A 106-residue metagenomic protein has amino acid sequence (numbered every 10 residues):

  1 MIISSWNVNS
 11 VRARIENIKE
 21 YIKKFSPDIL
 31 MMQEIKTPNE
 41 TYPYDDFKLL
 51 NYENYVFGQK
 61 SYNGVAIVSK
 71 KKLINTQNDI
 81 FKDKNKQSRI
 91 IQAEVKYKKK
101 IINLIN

Functional and structural regions predicted by a protein language model:
M1-E53, Y62-V65: N-terminal, active-site-proximal structural segment of metallo-dependent hydrolase catalytic domains
I35-P38, Y42-N106: Structured beta-strand-rich core segments of catalytic domains in phosphoester-bond hydrolases
